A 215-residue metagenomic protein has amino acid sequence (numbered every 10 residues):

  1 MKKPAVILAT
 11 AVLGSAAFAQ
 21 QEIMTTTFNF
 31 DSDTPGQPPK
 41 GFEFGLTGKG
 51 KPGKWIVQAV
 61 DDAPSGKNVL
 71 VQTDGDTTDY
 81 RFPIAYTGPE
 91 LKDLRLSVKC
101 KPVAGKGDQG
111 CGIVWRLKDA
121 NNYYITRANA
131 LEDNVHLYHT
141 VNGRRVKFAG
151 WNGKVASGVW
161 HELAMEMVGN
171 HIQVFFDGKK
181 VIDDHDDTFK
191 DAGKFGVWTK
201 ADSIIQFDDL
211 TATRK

Functional and structural regions predicted by a protein language model:
Q20-G48, D208: Extracellular carbohydrate-recognition regions
E22-T25, F189-K215: Ligand-recognition surfaces built from glycine- and aromatic
F30, L96-V98, V159-V174: Short tryptophan-centered beta-strand motifs in secreted/extracellular beta-sheet-rich domains of glycan-recognition
P35, Q72-H136, T140: Secretory/extracellular carbohydrate-interaction modules and structurally similar beta-sandwich "look-alikes"
Q37-L70, T78-Y80: Extracellular glycan-recognition surfaces and repeat-rich motifs
F82-P89, A149-V155, G196-V197: Beta-strand-rich interaction surfaces with strong enrichment in secreted/lumenal proteins
V141-E162: Short, aromatic/His-centered strand-loop micro-motif at the edge of beta-sheets
N152, F175-G196: Short, solvent-exposed beta-strand-to-loop segments that form ligand-recognition rims of beta-rich domains
